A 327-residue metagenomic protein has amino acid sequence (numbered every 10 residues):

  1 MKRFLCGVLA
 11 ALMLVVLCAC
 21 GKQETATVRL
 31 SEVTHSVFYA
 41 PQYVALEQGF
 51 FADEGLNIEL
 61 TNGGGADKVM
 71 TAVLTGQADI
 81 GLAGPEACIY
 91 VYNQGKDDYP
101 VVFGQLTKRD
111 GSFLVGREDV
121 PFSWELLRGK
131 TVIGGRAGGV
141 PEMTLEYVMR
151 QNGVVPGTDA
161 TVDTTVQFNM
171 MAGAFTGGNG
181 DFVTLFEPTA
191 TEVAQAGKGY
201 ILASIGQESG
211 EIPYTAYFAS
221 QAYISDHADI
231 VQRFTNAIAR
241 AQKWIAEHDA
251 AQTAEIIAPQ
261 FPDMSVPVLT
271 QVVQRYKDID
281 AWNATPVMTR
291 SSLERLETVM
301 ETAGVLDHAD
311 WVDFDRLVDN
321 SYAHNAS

Functional and structural regions predicted by a protein language model:
M1-T27, N325-S327: Short, low-complexity disordered leader/linker segments with a strong preference for bacterial N-terminal type II
A26-Q167, A174, D181-E187, K198 (+2 more regions): Short, glycine-/small- and polar/acidic-enriched structural segments that line small-molecule recognition paths
S36, N93-Y99, A137, V155-D159 (+5 more regions): Short, charged helix-to-loop "capping" segments that act as catalytic/coupling loops
V44, F50, V148, E192 (+2 more regions): Residues within well-ordered alpha helices
A78-G81, T176, Y276-R290, S321-S327: Short amphipathic alpha-helical segments at helix boundaries and their inter-helical linkers
A87, Q167-F261: Pocket-lining segment of extracytoplasmic ligand-binding domains
S225-D307: Secondary-structure end/capping motifs
E297-S327: Conserved C-terminal helix/tail region of periplasmic/extracytoplasmic solute-binding proteins
